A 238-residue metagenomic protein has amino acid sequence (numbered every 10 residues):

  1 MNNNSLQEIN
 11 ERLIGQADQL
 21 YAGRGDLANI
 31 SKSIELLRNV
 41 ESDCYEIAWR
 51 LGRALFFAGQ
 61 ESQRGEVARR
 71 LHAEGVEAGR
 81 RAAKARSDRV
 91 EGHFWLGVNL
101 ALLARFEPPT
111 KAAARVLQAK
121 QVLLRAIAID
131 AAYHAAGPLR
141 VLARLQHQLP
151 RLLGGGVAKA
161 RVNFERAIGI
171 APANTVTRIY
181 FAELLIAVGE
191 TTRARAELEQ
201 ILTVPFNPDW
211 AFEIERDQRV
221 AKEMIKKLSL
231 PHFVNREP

Functional and structural regions predicted by a protein language model:
M1-N10, A187, E197-E199, T203-P238: Terminal, low-structured helical/coil segments at or just beyond the last alpha-helical repeat
Q16, L51-R53, A58, L96 (+5 more regions): Structural register within alpha-helical repeat arrays
A22-L36, G65-R80, A112-K120, L153-R161 (+1 more regions): Helix-turn-helix repeat elements of alpha-solenoid scaffolds
S42, S87-D88, A131-Y133, P172: Short coil turns that delineate tetratricopeptide repeat
D43, I47, G92, A136-P138 (+2 more regions): TPR alpha-solenoid repeat register
A114-I127, A158-R161, I186, T191-D209: TPR/TPR-like (Sel1-like) alpha-helical repeat modules
